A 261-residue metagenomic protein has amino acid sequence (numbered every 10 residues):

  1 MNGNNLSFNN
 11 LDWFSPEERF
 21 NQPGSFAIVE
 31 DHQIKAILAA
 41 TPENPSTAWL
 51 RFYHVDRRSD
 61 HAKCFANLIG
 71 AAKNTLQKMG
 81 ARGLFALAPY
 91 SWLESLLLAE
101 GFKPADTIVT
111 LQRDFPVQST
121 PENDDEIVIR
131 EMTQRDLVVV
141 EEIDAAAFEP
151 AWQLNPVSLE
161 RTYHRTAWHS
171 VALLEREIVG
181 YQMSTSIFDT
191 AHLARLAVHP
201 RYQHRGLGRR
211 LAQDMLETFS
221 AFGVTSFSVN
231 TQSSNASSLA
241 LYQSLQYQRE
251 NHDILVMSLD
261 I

Functional and structural regions predicted by a protein language model:
M1, I127-V140: A short beta-loop-alpha structural element at the N-terminal edge of CoA-dependent acyl/N-acetyltransferase catalytic
N2-E30, F148-E175, M183: Active-site rim helix/loop that mediates acceptor-substrate recognition in acyltransferases
L11-G70, N74, L174, Q182-A194 (+1 more regions): Conserved donor-binding loop and adjoining core beta-sheet/short helix segment in diverse acyl/aminoacyl transferases
A36, D106-V109, G180, N251: A structural microfeature
D56-D124, D253-L259: Acyl-donor-binding surface of acyltransferase catalytic domains
H61-N74, V198, H204-E217, A221 (+1 more regions): Conserved acetyl-CoA-binding loop-helix of GNAT-fold acetyltransferases
L84-L87, L193, F227-T231: Conserved hydrophobic beta-strand within the GNAT/NAT acetyltransferase core sheet that lines the active-site cleft
P89-D106, R205, R209, S233-N251: Conserved active-site alpha-helix within GNAT-family acetyltransferase domains
